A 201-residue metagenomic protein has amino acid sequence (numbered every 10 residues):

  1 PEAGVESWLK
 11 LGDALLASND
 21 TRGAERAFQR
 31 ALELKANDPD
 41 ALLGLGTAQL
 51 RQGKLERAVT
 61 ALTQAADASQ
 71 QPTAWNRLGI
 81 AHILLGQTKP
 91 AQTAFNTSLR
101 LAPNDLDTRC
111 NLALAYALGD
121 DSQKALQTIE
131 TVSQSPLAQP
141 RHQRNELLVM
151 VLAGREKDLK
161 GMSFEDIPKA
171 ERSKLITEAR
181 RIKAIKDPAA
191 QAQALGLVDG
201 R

Functional and structural regions predicted by a protein language model:
E2-A3, A36, S69-Q70, P103 (+2 more regions): Short coil turns that delineate tetratricopeptide repeat
S7, A41, A74-W75, T108 (+1 more regions): TPR alpha-solenoid repeat register
K10, G44, R77-L78, N111 (+1 more regions): Canonical tetratricopeptide repeat
D13, T47, I80, L114 (+1 more regions): Residue-level recognition of tetratricopeptide repeat
A17-S18, R51-K54, L84-L85, L118-G119 (+2 more regions): Register position in tetratricopeptide repeats
P136-R201: Terminal, low-structured helical/coil segments at or just beyond the last alpha-helical repeat
